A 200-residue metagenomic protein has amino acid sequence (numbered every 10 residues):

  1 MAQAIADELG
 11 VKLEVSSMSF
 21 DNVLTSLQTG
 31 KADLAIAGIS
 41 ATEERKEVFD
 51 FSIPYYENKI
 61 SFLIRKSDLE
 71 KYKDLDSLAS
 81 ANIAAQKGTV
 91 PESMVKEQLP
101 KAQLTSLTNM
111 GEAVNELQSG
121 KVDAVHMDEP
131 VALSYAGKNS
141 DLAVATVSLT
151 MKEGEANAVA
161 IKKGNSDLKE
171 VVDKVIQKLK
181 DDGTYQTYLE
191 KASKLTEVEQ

Functional and structural regions predicted by a protein language model:
M1-G38: Extracytoplasmic small-molecule ligand-binding "clamshell" domains of the periplasmic binding protein/Venus flytrap
I5, L27-Q28, L78, L117-Q118 (+2 more regions): Hydrophobic residues within well-ordered alpha-helices
E14-T25, E70, V90, T105-N115 (+1 more regions): Short helix-initiation/N-cap motifs at beta->coil->alpha
I39-V48, M94-E97, Q118, D123-E153: A ligand-binding cleft/hinge motif common to bilobed small-molecule-binding domains
S52, K66-I83: Flexible hinge/capping segments at coil-to-helix
E57-I64, E129, L133-Q177, S193-Q200: Periplasmic-binding protein-like
K66-D74, T105, G164-E170: Short helix-loop capping/hinge motifs at secondary-structure junctions, enriched in acidic/polar residues
V90-T105, A143-S148, I176-Q200: Ligand-binding clefts/hinges and TM-proximal coupling segments of bilobed small-molecule sensing domains
